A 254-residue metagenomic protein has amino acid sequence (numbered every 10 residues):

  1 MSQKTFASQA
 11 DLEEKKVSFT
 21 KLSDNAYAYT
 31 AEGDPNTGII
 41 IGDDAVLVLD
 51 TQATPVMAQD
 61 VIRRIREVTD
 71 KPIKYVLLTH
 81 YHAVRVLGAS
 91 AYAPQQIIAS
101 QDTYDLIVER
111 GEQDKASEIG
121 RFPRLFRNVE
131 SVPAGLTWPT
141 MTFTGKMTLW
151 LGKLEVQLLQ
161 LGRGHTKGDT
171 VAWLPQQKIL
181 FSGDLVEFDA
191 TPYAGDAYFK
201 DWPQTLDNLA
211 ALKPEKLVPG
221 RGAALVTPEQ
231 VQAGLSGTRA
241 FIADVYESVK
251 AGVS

Functional and structural regions predicted by a protein language model:
F19, D43-A45, P55-A99, L212-K213: Active-site metal-binding motif and surrounding structural segment of the metallo-beta-lactamase
F19-R64, T170-D184: Conserved beta-strand hairpin/beta-sheet module of binuclear metal-dependent hydrolase folds, prominently
K21, D105-L161, Q176, L206 (+1 more regions): Metallo-beta-lactamase
N25, I40, D50, I65 (+9 more regions): Divalent metal-coordination and catalytic microenvironments
L49-T51, K74-H82, I98-S100, L161 (+2 more regions): Active-site neighborhood of phospho(di)ester-bond hydrolases with catalytic His/Asp-centered motifs
P55-V56, Y81-L87, Y104-I107, T166-D169 (+2 more regions): Active-site environment of divalent metal-dependent phosphoester hydrolases
E155-L212: Active-site-proximal loop/helix segments of hydrolase catalytic cores
W173, I179, K200-V253: Divalent-metal (often Zn2+) His-rich catalytic cores of metallo-beta-lactamase-fold enzymes
